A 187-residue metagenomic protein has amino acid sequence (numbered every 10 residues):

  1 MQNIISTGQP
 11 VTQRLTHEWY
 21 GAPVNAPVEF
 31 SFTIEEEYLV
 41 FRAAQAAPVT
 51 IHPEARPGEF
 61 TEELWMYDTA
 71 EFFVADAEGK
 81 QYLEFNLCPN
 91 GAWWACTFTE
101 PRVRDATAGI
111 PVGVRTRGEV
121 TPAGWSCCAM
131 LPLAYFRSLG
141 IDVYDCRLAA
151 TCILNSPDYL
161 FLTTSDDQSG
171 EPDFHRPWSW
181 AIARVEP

Functional and structural regions predicted by a protein language model:
M1-R56, E62-E63, D166-P187: Order/disorder boundary and secretion-linked terminal/linker segments
M1-T7, F60-L83, L139-P187: Acidic/polar low-complexity flexible segments
I4, A55-V120: Extracellular/luminal beta-rich ligand-recognition and adhesion surfaces characterized by aromatic-Gly/Pro-enriched
T33-Y38, A75-G79, V120-G124, I141-V143: A short, structured loop/turn motif at beta-sheet edges
I34-E36, Q45-V49, D76, L131-Y135 (+1 more regions): Beta-strand elements of well-folded, non-transmembrane domains
V49-I51, K80, W93, Y135-R137 (+1 more regions): Residue-level signal for secondary-structure boundary sites
V120-S138: Localized edge beta-strand/strand-to-loop motifs within extracellular or lumenal beta-rich domains
